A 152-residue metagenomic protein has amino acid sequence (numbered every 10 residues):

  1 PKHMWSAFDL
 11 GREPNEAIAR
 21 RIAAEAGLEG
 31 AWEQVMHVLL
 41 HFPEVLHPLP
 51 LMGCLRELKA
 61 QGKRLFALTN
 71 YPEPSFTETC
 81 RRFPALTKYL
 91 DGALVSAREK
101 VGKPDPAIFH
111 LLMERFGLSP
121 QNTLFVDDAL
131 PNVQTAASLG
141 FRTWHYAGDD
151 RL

Functional and structural regions predicted by a protein language model:
P1-G53, A60-Q61, P72-S75: N-terminal helical cap/lid subdomain that shapes the substrate entry/recognition surface in HAD-like hydrolases
R56, L68, P72-E73, T77-L152: Asp-based, Mg2+/Mn2+-dependent phosphohydrolase catalytic module
Q61-G62, Y89: Structured helix-beta-strand junction loops
R64-F66: Structured, non-catalytic alpha/beta "coupling" segments that mediate domain-domain communication and provide generic
